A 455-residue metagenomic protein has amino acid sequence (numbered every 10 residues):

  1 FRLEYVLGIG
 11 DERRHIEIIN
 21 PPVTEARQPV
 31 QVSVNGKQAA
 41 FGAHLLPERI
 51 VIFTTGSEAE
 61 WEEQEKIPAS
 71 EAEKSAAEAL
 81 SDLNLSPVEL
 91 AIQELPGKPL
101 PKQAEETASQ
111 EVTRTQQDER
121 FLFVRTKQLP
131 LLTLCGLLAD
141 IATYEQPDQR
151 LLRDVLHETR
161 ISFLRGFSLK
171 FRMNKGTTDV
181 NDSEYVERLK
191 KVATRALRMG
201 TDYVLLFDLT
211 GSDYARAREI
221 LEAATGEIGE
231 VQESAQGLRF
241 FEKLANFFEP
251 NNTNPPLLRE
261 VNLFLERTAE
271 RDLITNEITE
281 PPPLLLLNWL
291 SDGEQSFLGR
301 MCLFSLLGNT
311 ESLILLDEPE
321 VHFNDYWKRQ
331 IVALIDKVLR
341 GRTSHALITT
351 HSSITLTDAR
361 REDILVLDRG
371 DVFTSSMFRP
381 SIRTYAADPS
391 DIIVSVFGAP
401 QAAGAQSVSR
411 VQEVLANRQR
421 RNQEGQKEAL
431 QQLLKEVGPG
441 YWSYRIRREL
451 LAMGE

Functional and structural regions predicted by a protein language model:
F1, F240-G404: Switch/communication elements of ASCE P-loop NTPase nucleotide-binding domains
F1-S57, W61-E65, S70-A79: Nucleotide-state sensing region of NTPase/ATPase domains
V6-G8, T55-E58, K66, S70 (+11 more regions): An acidic- and aromatic-residue-enriched active-site/binding cleft used to recognize and process polar
A43, R49-V51, S57-A59, K337 (+1 more regions): RecA-like P-loop NTPase motor core
E60-E94, A402-Q419: Short linear, low-complexity motifs centered on an aromatic residue
S70-S75, V112-Q116, R120-L129, L156-L164 (+2 more regions): Amphipathic alpha-helical surface "interface" segments used for docking/oligomerization or membrane association within
Q93-T113, L122-Q295, C302-N309, L313 (+1 more regions): Extended helical coiled-coil dimerization/tether regions that scaffold and oligomerize large DNA-maintenance assemblies
P147-F163, I314-H322, G404-Q419: Short alpha-helical "patches" and their helix-cap loops
